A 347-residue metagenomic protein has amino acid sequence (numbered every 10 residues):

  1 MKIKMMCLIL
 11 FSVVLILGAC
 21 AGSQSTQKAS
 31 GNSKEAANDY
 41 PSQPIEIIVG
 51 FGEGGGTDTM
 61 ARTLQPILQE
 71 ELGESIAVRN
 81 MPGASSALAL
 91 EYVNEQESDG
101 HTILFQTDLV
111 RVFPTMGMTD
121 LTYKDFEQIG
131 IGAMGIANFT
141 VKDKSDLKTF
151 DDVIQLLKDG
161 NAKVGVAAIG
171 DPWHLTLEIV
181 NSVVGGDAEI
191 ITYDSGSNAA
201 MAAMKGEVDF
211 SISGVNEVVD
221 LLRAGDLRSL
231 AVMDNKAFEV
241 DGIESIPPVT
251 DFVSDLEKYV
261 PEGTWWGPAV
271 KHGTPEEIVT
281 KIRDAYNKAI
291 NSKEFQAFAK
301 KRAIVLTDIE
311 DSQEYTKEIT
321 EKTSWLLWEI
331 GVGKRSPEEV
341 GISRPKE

Functional and structural regions predicted by a protein language model:
M1-C7: Bacterial N-terminal signal peptides that target proteins for export
I16-A19: C-terminal motif of bacterial Sec signal peptides marking the signal peptidase cleavage site
A21-K124, G186-G214, L221, T307-D308 (+1 more regions): N-terminal (or domain-start) structured segment
S33-A37, D125-Q128, T250-V260: Short beta-strand/turn micro-motifs at beta-sheet edges
P44, T280-E347: An extracytoplasmic/periplasmic, membrane-proximal ligand-sensing/linker region
L68, Y92-H101, T115-N198, V249 (+1 more regions): Hinge/capping helix and adjacent helix->loop/strand transition within the periplasmic-binding protein
G165-P247: Ligand-binding pocket segment of bilobal, Venus flytrap-like solute-binding proteins
V219-I290, P337-E347: C-terminal lobe and pocket-closing loops of periplasmic/extracytoplasmic Venus-flytrap solute-binding proteins
